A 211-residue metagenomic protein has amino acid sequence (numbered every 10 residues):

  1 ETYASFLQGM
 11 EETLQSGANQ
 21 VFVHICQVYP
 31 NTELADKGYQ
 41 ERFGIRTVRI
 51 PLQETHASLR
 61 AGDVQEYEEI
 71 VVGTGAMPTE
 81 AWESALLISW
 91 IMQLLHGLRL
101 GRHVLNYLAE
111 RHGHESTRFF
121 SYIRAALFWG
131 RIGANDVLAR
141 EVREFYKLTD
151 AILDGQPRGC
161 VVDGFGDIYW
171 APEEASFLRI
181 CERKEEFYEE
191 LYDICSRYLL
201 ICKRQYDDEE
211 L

Functional and structural regions predicted by a protein language model:
E1-S121: A structural motif corresponding to the C-terminal lobe/cap of the Radical SAM core domain
E69-L211: Radical SAM enzyme core and accessory elements
